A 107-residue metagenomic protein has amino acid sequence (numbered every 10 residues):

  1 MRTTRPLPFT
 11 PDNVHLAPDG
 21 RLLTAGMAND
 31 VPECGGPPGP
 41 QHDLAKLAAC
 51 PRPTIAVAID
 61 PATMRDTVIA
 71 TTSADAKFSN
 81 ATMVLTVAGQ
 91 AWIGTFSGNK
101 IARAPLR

Functional and structural regions predicted by a protein language model:
M1-R107: Sequence-structural signature of mature extracellular/luminal beta-sheet repeat domains, prominently beta-propellers
